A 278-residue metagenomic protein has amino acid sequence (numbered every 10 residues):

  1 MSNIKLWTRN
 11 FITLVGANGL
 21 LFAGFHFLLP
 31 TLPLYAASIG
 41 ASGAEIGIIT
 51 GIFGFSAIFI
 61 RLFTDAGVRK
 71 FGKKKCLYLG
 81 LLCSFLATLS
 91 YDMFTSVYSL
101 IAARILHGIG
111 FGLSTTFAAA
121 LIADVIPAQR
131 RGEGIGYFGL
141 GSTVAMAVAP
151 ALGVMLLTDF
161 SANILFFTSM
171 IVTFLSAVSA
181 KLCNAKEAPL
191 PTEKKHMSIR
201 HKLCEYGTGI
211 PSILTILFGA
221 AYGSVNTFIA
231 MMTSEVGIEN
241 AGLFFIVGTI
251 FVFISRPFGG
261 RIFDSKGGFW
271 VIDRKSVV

Functional and structural regions predicted by a protein language model:
M1-W7, A185-T215: Juxtamembrane intracellular "pre-TM" segments in multi-pass secondary transporters
T8-G47, G223-M232: Helix-loop boundary and gating motifs at the non-cytosolic
G54-L62, M146-A147, T249-F253, P257: Residue-level signature of mid-helix packing/kink "hotspots" within the transmembrane helices of 12-pass Major
F59-D92: Conserved MFS/SLC helix-loop-helix module at the cytosolic interface between two early adjacent transmembrane helices
K70-G80, S265-S276: Cytoplasmic membrane-interface "Motif A"-like loop-to-helix N-cap segments of 12-TM Major Facilitator Superfamily
G72, M93-S99, G267: Helix-breaking motifs and short loop linkers at transmembrane-helix boundaries and internal kinks in secondary membrane
A103-G141: Cytoplasmic helix-loop-helix junction between adjacent transmembrane helices in 12-TM secondary transporters
M170-L190: C-terminal membrane-cytosol helix-exit motif in multi-pass small-molecule transporters
